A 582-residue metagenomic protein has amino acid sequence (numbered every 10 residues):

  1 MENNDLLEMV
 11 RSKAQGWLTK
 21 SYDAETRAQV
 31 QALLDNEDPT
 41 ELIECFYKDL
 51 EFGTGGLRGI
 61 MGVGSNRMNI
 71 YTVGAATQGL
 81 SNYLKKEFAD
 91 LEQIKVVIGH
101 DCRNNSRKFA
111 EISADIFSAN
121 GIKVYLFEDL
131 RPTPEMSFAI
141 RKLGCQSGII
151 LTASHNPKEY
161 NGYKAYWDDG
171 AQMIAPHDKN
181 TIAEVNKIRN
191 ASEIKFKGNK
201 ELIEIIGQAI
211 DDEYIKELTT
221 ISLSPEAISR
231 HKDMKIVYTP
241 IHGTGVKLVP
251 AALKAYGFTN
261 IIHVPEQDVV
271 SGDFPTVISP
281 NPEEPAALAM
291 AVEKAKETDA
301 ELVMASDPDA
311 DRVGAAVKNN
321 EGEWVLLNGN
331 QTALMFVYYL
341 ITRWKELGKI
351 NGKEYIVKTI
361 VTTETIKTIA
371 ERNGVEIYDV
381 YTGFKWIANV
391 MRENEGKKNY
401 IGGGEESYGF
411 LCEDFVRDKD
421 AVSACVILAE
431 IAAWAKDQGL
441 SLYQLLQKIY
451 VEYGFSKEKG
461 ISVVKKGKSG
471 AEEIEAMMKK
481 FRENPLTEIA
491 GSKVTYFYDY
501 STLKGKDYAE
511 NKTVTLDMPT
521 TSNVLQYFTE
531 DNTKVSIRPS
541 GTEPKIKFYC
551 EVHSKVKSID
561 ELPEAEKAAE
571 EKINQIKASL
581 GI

Functional and structural regions predicted by a protein language model:
D5-S113, E204-K232, T244: An N-terminal, well-structured beta->alpha segment
W17, S21, E25, E41-C45 (+3 more regions): Gly/Ser/Thr-enriched, mixed-charge loops and adjacent short helices that form phosphate/oxyanion-binding elements
F46-N66, A153-N156, I236, P240-A252 (+4 more regions): Conserved phosphate/anionic-ligand binding catalytic regions in large, soluble enzymes, centered on
V97-Y160, T259-G314: N-terminal small/polar loop signature for handling phosphorylated ligands or for N-terminal nucleophile
R107-I112, S137-R141, E159-A165, E193 (+9 more regions): Short acidic, glycine/serine/threonine-rich loops at helix termini
D168-A171, A183, R189-N190, E293-K358 (+1 more regions): Replace "Mg2+/Mn2+-dependent" with "divalent metal-dependent
A300-L302, E323, R343-R538, K545 (+2 more regions): Phosphate-binding and adjacent anionic-ligand microenvironments
